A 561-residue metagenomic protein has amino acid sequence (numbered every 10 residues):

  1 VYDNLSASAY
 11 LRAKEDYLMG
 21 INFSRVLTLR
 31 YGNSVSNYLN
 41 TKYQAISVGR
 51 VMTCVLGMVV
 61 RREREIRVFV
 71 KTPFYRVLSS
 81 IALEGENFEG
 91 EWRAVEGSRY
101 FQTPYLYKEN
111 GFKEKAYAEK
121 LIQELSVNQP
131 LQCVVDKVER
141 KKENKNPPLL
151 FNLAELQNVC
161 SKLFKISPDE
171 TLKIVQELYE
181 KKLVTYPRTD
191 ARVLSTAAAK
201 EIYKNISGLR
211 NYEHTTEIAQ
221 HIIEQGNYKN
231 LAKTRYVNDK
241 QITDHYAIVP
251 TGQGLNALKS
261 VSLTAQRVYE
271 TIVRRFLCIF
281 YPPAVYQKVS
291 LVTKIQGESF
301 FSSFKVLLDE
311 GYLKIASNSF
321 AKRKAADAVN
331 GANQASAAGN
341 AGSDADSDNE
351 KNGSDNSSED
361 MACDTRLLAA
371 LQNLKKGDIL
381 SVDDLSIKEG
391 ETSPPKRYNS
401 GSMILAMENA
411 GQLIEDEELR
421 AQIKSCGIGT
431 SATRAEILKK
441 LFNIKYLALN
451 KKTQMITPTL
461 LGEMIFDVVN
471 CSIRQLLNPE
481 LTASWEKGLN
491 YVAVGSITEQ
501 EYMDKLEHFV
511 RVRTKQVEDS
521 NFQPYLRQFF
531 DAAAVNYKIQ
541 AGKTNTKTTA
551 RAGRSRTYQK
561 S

Functional and structural regions predicted by a protein language model:
V1-G411, E417-I428, A432-Y446, K451-M455 (+3 more regions): Toprim catalytic domain recognition across nucleic-acid enzymes
K108-S126, L131, S472-E499: Long, non-coiled-coil amphipathic alpha-helical linker/lever segments that couple catalytic cores to other domains
K200-I218, L461-V494: Short, amphipathic alpha-helical interaction segments positioned at domain boundaries
Q475-R556: Non-catalytic DNA-recognition/assembly elements of restriction-modification systems
